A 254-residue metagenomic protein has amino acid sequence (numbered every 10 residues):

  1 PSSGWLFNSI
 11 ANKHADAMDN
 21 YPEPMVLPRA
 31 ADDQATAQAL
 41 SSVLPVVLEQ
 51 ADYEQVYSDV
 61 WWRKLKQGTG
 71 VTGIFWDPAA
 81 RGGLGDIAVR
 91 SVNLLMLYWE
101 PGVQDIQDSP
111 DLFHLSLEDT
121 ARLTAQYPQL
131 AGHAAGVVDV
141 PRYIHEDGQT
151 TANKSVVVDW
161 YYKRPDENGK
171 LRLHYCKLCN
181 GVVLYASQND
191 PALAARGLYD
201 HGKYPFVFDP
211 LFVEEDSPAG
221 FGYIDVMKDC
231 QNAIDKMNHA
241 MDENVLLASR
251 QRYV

Functional and structural regions predicted by a protein language model:
P1-V254: Extended alpha-helical, oligomerization-prone segments that build pores/tubes and scaffolds
